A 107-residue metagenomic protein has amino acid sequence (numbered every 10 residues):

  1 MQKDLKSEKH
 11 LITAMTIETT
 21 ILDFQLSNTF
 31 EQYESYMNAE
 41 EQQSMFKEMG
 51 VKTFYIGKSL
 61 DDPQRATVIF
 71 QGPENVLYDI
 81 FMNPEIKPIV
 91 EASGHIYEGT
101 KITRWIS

Functional and structural regions predicted by a protein language model:
M1-K87, E98-S107: Short S/T/G/P-rich N-terminal loop/turn motif that feeds into the first structured element of a domain
P88-A92: Short arginine-rich
S93-Y97: C-terminal basic regulatory modules in eukaryotic proteins
